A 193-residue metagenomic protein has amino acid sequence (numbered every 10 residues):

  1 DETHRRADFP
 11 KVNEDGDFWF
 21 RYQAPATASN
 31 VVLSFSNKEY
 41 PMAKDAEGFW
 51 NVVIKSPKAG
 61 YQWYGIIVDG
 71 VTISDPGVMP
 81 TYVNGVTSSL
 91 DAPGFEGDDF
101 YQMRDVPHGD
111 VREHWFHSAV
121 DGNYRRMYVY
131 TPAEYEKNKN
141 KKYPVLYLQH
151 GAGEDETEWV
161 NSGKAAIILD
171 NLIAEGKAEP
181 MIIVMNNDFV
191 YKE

Functional and structural regions predicted by a protein language model:
D1-R5: A general sequence property marking short-to-moderate contiguous segments in secreted/outer-membrane adhesion
R6, V12-E39, K44-E193: Non-catalytic cap/lid and distal C-terminal segments of serine-dependent acyl enzymes
